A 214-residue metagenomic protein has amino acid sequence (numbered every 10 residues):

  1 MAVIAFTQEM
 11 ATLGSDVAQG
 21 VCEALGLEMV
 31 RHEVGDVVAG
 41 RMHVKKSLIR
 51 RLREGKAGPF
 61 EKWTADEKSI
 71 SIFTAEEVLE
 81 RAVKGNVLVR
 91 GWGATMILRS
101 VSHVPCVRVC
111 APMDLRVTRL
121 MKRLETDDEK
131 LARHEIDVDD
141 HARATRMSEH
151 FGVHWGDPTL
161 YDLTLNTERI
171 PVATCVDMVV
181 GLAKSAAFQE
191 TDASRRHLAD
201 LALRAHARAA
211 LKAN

Functional and structural regions predicted by a protein language model:
V3-F6, P59-T64, L120, D162-T164 (+1 more regions): Short hinge/gating elements
I4-V21: Glycine-rich phosphate-binding P-loop
G35-N86, T126: ATP-dependent small-molecule kinase phosphotransfer cores that center on conserved nucleotide phosphate-binding segments
G91: Divalent-cation
S100-R123, K130-I136: Conserved phosphate-donor/acceptor-positioning beta-strand/loop module used by diverse small-molecule
D128-V172, A202, R208-A213: Small-molecule kinase domains that catalyze NTP-dependent phosphoryl transfer to phosphate-bearing small molecules
G181-R204: N-terminal presequence-like segments and adjacent domain-start helices
